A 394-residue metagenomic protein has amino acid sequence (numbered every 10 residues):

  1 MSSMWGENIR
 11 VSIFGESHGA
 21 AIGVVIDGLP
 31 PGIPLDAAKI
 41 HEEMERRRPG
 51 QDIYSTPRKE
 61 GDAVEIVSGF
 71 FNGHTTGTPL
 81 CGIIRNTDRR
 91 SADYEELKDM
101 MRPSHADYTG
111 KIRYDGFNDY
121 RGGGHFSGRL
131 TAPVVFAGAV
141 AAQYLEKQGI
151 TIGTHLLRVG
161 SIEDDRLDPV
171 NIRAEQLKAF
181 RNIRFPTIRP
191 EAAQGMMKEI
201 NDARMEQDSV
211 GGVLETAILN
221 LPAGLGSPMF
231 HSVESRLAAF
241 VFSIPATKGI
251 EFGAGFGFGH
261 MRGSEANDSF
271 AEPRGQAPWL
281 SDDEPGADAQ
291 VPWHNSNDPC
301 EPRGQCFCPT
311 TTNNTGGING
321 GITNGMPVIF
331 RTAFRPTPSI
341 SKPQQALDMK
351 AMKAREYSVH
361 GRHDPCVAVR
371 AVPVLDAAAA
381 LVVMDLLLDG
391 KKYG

Functional and structural regions predicted by a protein language model:
M1-R58: N-terminal, positively charged regions that mediate nucleic acid binding
R10, P336-G394: Internal helix-turn-beta structural module
R10-I13, N118-L130, A223-S227, T315-I318 (+1 more regions): A short glycine/serine-rich beta->alpha loop
F14-A20, Q207-V210, L214-E284, N295-D298 (+1 more regions): Glycine-rich anion/phosphate-binding loop at the beta-strand->alpha-helix junction
A20-G32, R129-I150, T154, H231 (+4 more regions): Alpha-helical support elements that line or immediately flank enzyme active sites and cofactor-binding pockets
E43-P103, D107-T109: Glycine-rich, N-terminal phosphate-binding loop and its surrounding beta-alpha-beta segment
K98-G124, Q345-H363: Short acidic, glycine/tyrosine-flanked loop/strand segments centered on an H-E-D-like triad
R113-M229: Glycine-rich, mobile lid/loop segments that gate access to catalytic sites or pores
